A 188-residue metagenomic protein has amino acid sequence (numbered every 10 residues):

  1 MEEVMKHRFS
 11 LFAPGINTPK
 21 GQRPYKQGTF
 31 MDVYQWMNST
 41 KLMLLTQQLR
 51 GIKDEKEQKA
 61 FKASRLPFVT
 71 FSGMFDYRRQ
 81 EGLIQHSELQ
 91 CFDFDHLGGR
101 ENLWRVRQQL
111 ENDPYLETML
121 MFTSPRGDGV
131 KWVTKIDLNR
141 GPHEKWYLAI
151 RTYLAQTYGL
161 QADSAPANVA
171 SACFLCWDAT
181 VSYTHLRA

Functional and structural regions predicted by a protein language model:
E2-D128, I136-E144: Signature for HUH/AEP ssDNA processing cores
L89-C91, V133, A172-F174: Conserved hydrophobic/aromatic beta-strand scaffold that supports enzyme active sites
T123-V130, A167-A172: Short Gly/Ser/Thr- and Asp/Glu-enriched loop/turn motifs at secondary-structure junctions
V130-T134, Y183: Short, solvent-exposed polar/charged micro-motifs at secondary-structure junctions
H143, Y147-R151: Amphipathic alpha-helical segments in well-structured domains
T152-Y183: Flexible helix-coil linker/hinge segments at domain or subdomain boundaries
T184-A188: Conserved small/polar residues in nucleotide/adenosyl-binding loops
